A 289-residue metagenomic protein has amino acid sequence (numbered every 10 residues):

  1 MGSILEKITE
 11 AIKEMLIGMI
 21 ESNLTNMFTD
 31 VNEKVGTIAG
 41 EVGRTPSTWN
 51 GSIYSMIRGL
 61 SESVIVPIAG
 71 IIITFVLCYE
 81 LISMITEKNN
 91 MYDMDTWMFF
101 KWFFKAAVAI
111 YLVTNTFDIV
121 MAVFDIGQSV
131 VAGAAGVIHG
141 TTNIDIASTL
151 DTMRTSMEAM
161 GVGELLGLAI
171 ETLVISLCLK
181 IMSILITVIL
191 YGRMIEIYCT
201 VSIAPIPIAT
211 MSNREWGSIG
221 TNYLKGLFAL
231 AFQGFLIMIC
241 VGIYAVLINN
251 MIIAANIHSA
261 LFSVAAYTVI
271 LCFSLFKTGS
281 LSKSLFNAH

Functional and structural regions predicted by a protein language model:
M1-I72, K88-W97, A107-C178, G217 (+3 more regions): Gly/Ser-rich, low-complexity
I71, F75, Y79, I110 (+3 more regions): Hydrophobic alpha-helical transmembrane segments in multi-pass membrane proteins
V76-S83, Y111, I181-L185, P207-T210: Residue-level signal for alpha-helical transmembrane segments in multi-pass membrane proteins
L77, N115, I119, T187 (+3 more regions): Helical mechanochemical/support elements of P-loop NTPase systems and associated helical scaffolds
L81-M94, S183-T187, E215-W216: Membrane-water interface regions at transmembrane-helix termini and the short interhelical loops of multi-pass membrane
W102-K105: Elongated alpha-helical scaffolds
S183-L190, M194-I197, V201-C240: Extended serine/threonine-enriched, polar tracts that run as long, contiguous segments within proteins
